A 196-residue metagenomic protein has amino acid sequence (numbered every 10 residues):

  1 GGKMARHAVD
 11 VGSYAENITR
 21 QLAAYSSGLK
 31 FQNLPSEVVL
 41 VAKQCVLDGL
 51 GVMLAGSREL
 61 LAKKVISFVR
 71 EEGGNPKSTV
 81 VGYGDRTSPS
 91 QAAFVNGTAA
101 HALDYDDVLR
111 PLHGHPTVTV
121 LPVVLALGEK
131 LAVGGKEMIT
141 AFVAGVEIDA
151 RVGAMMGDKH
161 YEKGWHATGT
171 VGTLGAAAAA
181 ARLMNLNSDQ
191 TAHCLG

Functional and structural regions predicted by a protein language model:
G1-K3: Short, Lys/Arg-enriched N-terminal segments with co-localized hydrophobic residues within the first ~10-30 amino acids
A5-G196: N-terminal core-entry segment
